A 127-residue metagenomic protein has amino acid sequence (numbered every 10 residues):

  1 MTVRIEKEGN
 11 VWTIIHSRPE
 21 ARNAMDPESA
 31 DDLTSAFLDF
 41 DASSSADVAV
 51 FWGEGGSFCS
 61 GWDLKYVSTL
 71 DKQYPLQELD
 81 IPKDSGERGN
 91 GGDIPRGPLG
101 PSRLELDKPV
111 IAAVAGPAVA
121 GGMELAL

Functional and structural regions predicted by a protein language model:
M1-G56, S68-Y74: Conserved CoA-thioester-binding segment of acyl-CoA-metabolizing enzymes
M1-I5, N10, L106-K108, A115-A118: Secondary-structure boundary/capping motif
A21, E54, F58-S60, P95 (+1 more regions): Glycine-rich, flexible loop/turn motifs
A30-T34, L64-G116: An acidic, glycine-rich surface segment that forms the CoA-thioester-binding/catalytic face of crotonase-fold enzymes
G56-S60, K65, V119: Short, active-site-adjacent cap segments at secondary-structure transitions
M123: Short glycine/serine-rich donor-binding loops of glycosyltransferases
